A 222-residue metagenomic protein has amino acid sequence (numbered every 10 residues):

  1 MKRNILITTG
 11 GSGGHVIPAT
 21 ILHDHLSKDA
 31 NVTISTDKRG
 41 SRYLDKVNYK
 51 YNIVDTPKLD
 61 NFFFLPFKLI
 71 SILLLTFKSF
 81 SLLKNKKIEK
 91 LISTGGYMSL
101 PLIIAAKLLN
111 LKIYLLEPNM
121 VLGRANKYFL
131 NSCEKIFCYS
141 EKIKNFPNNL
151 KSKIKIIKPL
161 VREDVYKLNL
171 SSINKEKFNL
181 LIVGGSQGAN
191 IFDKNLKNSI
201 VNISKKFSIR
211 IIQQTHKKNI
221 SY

Functional and structural regions predicted by a protein language model:
K2, I7-G10, K28-L69: Conserved nucleotide-sugar phosphate-binding/catalytic loop shared by glycosyltransferases and other
I7-T20, N190: A short, glycine/small-residue-rich beta-strand->loop->alpha-helix junction that serves as a flexible
H15-L26, R39: Short amphipathic alpha-helix
H25, S35, S41-V47, Y166 (+2 more regions): Donor-nucleotide binding loops and adjacent catalytic segments primarily of GT-B fold Leloir glycosyltransferases
N31, R39, K107-L168: Active-site-proximal region of nucleotide-activated glycan assembly enzymes, centered on histidine/acidic-rich loops
R39-R42, K90-L109: An aromatic- and histidine-rich active-site surface loop
N61-K90, L108: An amphipathic, basic-hydrophobic alpha-helix
